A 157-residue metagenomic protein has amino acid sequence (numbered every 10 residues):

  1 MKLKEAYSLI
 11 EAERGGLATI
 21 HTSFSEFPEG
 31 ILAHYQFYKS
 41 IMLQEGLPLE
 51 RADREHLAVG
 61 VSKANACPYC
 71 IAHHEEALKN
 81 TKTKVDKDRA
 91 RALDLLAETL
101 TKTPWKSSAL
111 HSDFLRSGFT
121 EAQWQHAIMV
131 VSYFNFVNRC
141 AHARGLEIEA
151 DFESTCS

Functional and structural regions predicted by a protein language model:
M1-S157: Hydrophobic alpha-helical segments
